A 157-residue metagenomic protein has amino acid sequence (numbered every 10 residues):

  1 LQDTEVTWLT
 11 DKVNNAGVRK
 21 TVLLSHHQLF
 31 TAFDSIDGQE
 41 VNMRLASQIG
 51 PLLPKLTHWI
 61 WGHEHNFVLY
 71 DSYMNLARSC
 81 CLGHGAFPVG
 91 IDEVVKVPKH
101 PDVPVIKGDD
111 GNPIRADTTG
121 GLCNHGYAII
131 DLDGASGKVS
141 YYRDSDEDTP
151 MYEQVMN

Functional and structural regions predicted by a protein language model:
L1-T21, L29-D34, P54-H58, E64-N157: Metal-dependent phosphoesterase/phosphodiesterase active-site architecture
E5, L9, V41-I49: Stable alpha-helical elements in mature extracytoplasmic
E40-V41, G62: WD40 beta-propeller blade-start loop/N-cap
